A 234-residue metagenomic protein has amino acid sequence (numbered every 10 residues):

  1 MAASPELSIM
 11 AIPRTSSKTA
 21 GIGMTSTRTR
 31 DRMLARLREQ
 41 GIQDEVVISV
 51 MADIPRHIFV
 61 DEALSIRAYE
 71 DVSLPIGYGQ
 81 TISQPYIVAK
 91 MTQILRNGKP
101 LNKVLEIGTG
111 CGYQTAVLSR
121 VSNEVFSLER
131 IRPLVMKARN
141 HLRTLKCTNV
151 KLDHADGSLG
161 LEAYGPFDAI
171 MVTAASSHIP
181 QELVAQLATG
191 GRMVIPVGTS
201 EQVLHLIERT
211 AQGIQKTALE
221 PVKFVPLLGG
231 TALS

Functional and structural regions predicted by a protein language model:
A2-L105, Y113, V117, V121 (+2 more regions): Class I SAM-dependent transferase core
I94-Q215: Conserved nucleotide-cofactor-binding alpha/beta core module
